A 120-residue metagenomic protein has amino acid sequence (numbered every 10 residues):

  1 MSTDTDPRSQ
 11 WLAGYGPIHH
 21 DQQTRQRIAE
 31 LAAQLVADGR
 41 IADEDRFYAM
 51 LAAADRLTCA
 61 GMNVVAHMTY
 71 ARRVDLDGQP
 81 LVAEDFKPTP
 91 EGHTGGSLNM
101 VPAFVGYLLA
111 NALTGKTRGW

Functional and structural regions predicted by a protein language model:
M1-W120: Thiamine diphosphate
